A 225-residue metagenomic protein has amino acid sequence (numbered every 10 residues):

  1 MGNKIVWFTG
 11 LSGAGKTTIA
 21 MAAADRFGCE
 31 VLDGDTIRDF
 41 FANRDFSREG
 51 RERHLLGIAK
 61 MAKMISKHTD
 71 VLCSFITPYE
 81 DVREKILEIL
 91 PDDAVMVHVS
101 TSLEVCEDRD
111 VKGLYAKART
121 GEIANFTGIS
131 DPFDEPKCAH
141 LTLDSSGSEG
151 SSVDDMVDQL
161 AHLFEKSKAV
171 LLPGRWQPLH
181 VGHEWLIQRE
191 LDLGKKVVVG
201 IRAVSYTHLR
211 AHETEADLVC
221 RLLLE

Functional and structural regions predicted by a protein language model:
G2-I5: Pre-Walker A (Motif I) flank of P-loop NTPase domains
F8: Hydrophobic anchor at the beta1->P-loop junction of P-loop NTPases
A14: ATP-binding Walker
T17: Walker A/P-loop
A20-K60: Conserved substrate/cofactor phosphate-moiety recognition/catalytic segment in nucleotide-dependent phosphotransferases
E49-P91: Glycine-rich phosphate-binding loop used to anchor ATP phosphates in small-molecule kinases, encompassing both
S100-L103, D108-D154: Small-molecule kinase domains that catalyze NTP-dependent phosphoryl transfer to phosphate-bearing small molecules
F164-A216, R221: Nucleotidyltransferase catalytic core that binds NTPs
